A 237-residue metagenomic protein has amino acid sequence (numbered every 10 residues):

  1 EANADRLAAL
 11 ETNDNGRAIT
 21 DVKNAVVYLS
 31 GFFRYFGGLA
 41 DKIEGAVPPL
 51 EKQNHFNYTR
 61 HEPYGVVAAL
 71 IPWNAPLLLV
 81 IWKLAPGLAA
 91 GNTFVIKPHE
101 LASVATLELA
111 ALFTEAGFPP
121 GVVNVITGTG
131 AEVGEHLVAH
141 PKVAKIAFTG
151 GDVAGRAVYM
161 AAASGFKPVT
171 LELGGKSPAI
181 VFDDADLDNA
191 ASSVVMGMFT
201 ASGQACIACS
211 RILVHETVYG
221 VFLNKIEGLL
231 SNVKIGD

Functional and structural regions predicted by a protein language model:
E1-N54: N-terminal Rossmann-like NAD(P)+-binding subdomain of aldehyde/semialdehyde dehydrogenases
N3, E108, L112-G117, A191 (+2 more regions): Generic non-transmembrane alpha-helical segments
N3, L29, A102-A105, T129 (+4 more regions): Hydrophobic/aromatic residues within well-ordered alpha-helical segments
T12, N24, A139, M160 (+1 more regions): Phosphate-coordinating loops and pocket residues in cytosolic domains that bind phosphorylated ligands
Y35, G45-N189: Rossmann-like NAD(P) dinucleotide-binding subdomain of oxidoreductase/dehydrogenase enzymes
G151-D237: ALDH superfamily catalytic-core signature
